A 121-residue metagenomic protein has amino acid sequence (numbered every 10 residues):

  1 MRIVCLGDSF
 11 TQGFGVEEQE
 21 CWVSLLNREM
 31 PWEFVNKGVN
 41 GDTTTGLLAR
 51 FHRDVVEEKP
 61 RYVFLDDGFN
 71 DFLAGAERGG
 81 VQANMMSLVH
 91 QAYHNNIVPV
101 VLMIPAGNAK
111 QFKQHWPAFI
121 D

Functional and structural regions predicted by a protein language model:
M1-T43, R50-K59: Serine-esterase "nucleophile elbow" of acetyl-processing enzymes
R28-E29, A49-D121: Alpha-helical cap/lid subdomain in secreted, periplasmic, or secretory-pathway luminal O-acyl-processing enzymes
